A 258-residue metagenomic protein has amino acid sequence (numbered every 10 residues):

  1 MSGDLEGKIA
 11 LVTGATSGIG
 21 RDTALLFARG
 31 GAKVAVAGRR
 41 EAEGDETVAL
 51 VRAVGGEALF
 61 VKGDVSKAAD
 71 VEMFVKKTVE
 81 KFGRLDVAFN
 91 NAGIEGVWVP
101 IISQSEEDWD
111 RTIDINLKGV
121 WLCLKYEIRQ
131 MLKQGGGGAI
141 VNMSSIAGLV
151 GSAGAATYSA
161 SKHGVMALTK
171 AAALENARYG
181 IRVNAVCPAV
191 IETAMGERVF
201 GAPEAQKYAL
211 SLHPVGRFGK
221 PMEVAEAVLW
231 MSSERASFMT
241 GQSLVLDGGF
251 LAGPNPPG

Functional and structural regions predicted by a protein language model:
I9, T16-S17, R40: Conserved glycine-rich cofactor-binding loop
F82, R182, R217-L246, L251: C-terminal substrate-recognition "lid" of short-chain dehydrogenase/reductases
E95-W98, V150, T240-G258: Short C-terminal tail/terminal secondary-structure segment of NAD(P)H-dependent dehydrogenase/reductase domains
V99-I101, S105-I113, A209: Substrate-binding pocket helix/loop in short-chain dehydrogenase/reductase
L124, S161, T169: Active-site helix of classical SDR
R129, L174-R178, S237: Alpha-helical segment proximal to the catalytic Tyr-Lys
S145: Residue(s) in the substrate-gating loop at a strand-loop-helix junction that position the organic substrate next
